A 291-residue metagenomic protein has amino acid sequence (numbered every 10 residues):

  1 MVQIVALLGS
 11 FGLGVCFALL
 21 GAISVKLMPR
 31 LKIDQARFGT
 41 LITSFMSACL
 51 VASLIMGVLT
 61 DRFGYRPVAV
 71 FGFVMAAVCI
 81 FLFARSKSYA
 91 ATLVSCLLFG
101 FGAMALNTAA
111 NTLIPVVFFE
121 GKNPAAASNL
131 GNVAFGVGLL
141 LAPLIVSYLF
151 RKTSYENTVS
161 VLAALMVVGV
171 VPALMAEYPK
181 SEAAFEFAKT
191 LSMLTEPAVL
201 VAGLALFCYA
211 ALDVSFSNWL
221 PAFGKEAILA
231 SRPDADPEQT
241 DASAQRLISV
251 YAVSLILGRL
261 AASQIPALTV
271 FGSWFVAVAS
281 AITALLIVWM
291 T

Functional and structural regions predicted by a protein language model:
V2-M28, I33, N107, N111 (+1 more regions): Extracytoplasmic
A18, F45-L54, L140, A252-L260: Residue-level signature of mid-helix packing/kink "hotspots" within the transmembrane helices of 12-pass Major
L20-G21, E196-S249: Extracytoplasmic gate region of multi-pass secondary transporters
V51-K87: Conserved MFS/SLC helix-loop-helix module at the cytosolic interface between two early adjacent transmembrane helices
P67-F81, S273-V288: Structural signature of the two symmetry-related core transmembrane helices
C79, A90-L98: Paired small-residue
S95-V133: Cytoplasmic helix-loop-helix junction between adjacent transmembrane helices in 12-TM secondary transporters
L130-Y178: Helix-loop-helix hairpin linking two adjacent transmembrane segments in secondary transporters
